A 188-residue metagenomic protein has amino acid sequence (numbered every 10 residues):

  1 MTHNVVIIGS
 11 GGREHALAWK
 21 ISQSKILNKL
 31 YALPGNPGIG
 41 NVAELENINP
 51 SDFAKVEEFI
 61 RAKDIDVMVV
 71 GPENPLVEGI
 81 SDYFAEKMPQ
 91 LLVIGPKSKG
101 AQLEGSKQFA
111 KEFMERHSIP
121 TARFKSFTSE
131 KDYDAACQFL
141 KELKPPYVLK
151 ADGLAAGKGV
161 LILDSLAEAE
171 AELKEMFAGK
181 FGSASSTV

Functional and structural regions predicted by a protein language model:
M1-K97: ATP-binding N-terminal substructure of ATP-dependent carboxylate-amine bond-forming enzymes
T2-H3, I26-N28, D64-I65, P89-Q90 (+4 more regions): Short coil/turn connectors at secondary-structure junctions
L45-S51, K125-K131, L163: Short acidic-hydrophobic, aromatic-tinged amphipathic segments that line or gate anion-handling sites
E46-P50, E86-P89, A110-F113, E142 (+1 more regions): Short, hinge-like loop/turn segments at secondary-structure boundaries
K55, A135, E168-A171: Short, conserved charged micro-motifs
V67, P120-R123, L143-V148, D164-V188: Conserved ATP-binding module of the ATP-grasp superfamily
Q90, I94-G159: A conserved helix-loop-beta module that forms one wall/lid of the active-site cleft in ATP-utilizing catalytic domains
